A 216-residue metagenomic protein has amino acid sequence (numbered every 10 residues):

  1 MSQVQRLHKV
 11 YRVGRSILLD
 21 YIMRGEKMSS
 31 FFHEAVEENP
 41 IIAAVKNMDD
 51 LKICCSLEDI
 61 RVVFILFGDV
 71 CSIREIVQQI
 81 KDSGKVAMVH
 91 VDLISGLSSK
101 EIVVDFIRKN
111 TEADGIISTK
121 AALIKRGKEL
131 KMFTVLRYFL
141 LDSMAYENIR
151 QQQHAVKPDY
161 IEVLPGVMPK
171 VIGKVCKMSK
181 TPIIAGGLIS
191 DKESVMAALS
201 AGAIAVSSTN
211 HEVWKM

Functional and structural regions predicted by a protein language model:
L19-K81, K85-V86, S95-L97, E112: Conserved N-terminal beta1-alpha1 strand-loop-helix module at the mouth
A35-I41, S83-D92, L130-F139, K177-G186: Short beta-strand/loop segments at the ligand-binding rim of alpha/beta enzyme cores
I42-K46, V62-D69, H90-G96, A113-T119 (+2 more regions): Catalytic beta/alpha-barrel core
V45-C55, K100, M144-Q151, D191: Short, acidic/polar
C54, K120, A198: Conserved, mostly hydrophobic/aromatic
I65-L66, M168, L188-S194, L199-M216: Glycine-rich phosphate-binding active-site loops on the catalytic face of alpha/beta enzymes
F67-I80, G96-E101, S118-M132, L141-E147 (+3 more regions): Active-site-adjacent beta->alpha loops and helix N-cap segments on the catalytic face of soluble alpha/beta enzymes
D105-I117, Q151-I161, G202-I204: Structural recognition of alpha->loop->beta junctions
